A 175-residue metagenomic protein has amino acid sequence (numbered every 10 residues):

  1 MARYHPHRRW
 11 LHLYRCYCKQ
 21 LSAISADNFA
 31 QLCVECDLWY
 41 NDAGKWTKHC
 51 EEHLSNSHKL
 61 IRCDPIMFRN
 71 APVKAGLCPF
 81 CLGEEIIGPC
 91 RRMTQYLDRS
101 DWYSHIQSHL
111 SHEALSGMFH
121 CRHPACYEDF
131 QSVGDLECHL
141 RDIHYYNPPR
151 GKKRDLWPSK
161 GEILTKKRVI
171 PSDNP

Functional and structural regions predicted by a protein language model:
A2, D155-P175: Low-complexity, intrinsically disordered regulatory regions in nuclear gene-regulatory/chromatin proteins
A2-G76, L82-H120, D129-S159: C-terminal recognition-helix end and immediately following basic linker of small zinc-binding "finger" domains
